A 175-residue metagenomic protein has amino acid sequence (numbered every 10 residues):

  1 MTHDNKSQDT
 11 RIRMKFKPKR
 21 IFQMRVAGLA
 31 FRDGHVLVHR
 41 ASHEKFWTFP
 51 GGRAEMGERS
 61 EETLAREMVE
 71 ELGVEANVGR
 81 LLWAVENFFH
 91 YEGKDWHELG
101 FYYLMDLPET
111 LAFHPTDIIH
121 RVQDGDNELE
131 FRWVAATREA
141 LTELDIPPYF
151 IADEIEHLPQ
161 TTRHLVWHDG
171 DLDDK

Functional and structural regions predicted by a protein language model:
T2-L29: Acidic, metal-coordinating catalytic segment for phosphate/diphosphate chemistry, firing primarily on the Nudix
R32: A cytosolic small-molecule/anion-sensing beta-strand core signal
A41: Short loop/turn segments immediately following the C-termini of beta-strands
K45-W47, A112-F113, I118-K175: Nudix hydrolase/Nudix homology domain
F49-G51: Thr-Gly-centered strand-to-loop micro-motif
A54-N77, N87-L144: Unchanged
R80-A84: Conserved S-adenosyl-L-methionine
